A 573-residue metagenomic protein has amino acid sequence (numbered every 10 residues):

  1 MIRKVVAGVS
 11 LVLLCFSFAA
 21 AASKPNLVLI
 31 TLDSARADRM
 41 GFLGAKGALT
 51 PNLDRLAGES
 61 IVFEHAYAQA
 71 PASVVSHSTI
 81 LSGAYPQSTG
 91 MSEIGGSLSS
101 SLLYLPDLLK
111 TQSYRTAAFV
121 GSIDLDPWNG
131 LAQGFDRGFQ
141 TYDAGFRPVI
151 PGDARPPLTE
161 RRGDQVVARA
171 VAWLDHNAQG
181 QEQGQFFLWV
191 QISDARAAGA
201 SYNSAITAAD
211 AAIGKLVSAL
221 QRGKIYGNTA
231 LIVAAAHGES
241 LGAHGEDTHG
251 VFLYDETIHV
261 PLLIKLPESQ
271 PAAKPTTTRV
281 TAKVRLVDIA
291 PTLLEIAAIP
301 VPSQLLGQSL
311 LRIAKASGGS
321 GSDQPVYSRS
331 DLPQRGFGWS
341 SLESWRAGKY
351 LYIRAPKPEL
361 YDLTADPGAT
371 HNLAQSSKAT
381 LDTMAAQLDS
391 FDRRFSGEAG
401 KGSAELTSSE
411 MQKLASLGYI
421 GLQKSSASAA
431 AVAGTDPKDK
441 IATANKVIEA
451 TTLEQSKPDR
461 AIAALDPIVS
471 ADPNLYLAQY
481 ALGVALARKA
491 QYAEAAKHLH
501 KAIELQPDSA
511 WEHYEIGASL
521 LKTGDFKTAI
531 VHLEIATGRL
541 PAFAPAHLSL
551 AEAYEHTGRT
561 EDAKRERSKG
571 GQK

Functional and structural regions predicted by a protein language model:
M1-V9: Bacterial N-terminal signal peptides that target proteins for export
G8-S17: Bacterial N-terminal signal peptides
F16-A493, K497-H500, E504-A518, K522 (+3 more regions): Catalytic domains that recognize anionic headgroups
A464-L465, K564-G570: Alpha-helical repeat scaffolds
A471, L505, R539, Q572-K573: Structural marker of alpha-solenoid helical repeat scaffolds
